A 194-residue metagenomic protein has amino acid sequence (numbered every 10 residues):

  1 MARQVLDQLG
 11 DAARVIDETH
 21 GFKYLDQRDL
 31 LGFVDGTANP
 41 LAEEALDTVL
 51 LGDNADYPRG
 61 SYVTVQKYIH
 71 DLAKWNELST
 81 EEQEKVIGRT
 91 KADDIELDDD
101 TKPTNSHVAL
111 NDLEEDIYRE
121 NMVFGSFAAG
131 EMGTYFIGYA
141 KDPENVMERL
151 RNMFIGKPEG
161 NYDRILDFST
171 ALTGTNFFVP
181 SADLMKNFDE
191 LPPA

Functional and structural regions predicted by a protein language model:
M1-A194: Long, histidine/aromatic-enriched segments associated with O2/redox biology
